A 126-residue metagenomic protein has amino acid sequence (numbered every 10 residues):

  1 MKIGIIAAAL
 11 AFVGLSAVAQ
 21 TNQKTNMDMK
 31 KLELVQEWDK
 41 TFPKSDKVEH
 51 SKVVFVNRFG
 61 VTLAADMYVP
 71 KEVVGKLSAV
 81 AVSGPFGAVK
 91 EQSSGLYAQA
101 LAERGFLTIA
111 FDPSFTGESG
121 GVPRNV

Functional and structural regions predicted by a protein language model:
M1-V18: Gram-negative bacterial Sec-dependent N-terminal signal peptides
Q20-D28: Cleaved targeting-peptide boundary
D28-G75: N-terminal cap/lid segment of alpha/beta-hydrolase-fold proteins
G75-P85: Short beta-strand element of the alpha/beta-hydrolase
G87-Q99, P113: The serine-hydrolase catalytic nucleophile loop
K90, T116-V126: Catalytic nucleophile-loop/oxyanion-hole region of alpha/beta-hydrolase and closely related hydrolase-like folds
A100-G120: Conserved alpha/beta-hydrolase
